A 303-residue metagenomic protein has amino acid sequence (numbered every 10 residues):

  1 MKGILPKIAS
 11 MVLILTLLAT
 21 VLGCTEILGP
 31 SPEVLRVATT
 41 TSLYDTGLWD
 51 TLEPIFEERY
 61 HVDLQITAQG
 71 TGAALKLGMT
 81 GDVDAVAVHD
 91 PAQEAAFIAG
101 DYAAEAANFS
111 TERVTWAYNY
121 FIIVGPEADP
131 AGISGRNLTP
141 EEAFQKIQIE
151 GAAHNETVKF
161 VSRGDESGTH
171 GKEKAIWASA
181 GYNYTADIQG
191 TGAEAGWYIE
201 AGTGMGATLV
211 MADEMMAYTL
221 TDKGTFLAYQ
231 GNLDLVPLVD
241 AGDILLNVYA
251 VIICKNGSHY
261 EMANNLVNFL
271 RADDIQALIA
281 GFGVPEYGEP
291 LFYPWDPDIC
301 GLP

Functional and structural regions predicted by a protein language model:
M1-P30: Secretory targeting signatures
L28-S31, N256-P303: Extracellular/periplasmic juxtamembrane helices and adjacent flexible linkers that interface with membrane partners
P30-T157, G202-T203: N-terminal segment of the mature folded domain
L52-E58, E141-G202: Ligand-binding cleft/hinge of the Venus flytrap
D90-P91, G164, T221-G224: Short secondary-structure boundary segments
A104-W116, K223, L227-L245, K255: Short beta-strand->loop
F121-P130, N247-N265: A bilobed periplasmic-binding-protein/Venus flytrap-type ligand-binding module shared by bacterial periplasmic
K174-D240: Ligand-binding pocket segment of bilobal, Venus flytrap-like solute-binding proteins
